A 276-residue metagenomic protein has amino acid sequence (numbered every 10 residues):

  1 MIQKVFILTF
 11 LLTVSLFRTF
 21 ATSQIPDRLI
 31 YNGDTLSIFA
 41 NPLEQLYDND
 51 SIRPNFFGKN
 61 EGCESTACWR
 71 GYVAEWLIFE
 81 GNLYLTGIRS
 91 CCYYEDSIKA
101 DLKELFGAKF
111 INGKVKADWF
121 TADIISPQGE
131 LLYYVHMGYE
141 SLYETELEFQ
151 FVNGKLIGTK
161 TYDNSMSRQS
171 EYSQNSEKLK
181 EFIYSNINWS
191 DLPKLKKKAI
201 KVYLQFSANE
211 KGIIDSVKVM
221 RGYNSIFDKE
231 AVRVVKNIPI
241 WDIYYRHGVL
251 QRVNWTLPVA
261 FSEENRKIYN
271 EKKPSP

Functional and structural regions predicted by a protein language model:
M1-P26, P276: Bacterial Sec-dependent N-terminal signal peptides
F20-T86, S90-C92, D96: Start-of-domain marker
A67-C68, S141, D191-I200: Short loop/turn motifs at secondary-structure junctions and domain boundaries
T86-L142, I183: An exposed acidic His-Trp-rich patch
C91-Y93, N164-S165, L192, R221-I226: A short acidic/small-residue loop/turn micro-motif
K155-N188: Surface-exposed beta-loop interaction hotspot
W189-S190, V232-S275: Short, positively biased Gly/Pro-containing turn/loop motifs at secondary-structure boundaries
L195-Y223, V235: Short tight loops/turns at secondary-structure junctions
